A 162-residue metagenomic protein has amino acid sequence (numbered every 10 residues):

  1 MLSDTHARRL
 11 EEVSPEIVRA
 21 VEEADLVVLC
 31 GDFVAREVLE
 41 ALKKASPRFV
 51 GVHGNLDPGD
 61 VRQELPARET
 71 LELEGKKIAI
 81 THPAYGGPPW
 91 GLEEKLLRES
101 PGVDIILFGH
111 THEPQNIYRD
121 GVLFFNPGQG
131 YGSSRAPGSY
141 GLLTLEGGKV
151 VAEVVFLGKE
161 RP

Functional and structural regions predicted by a protein language model:
M1-F49, D57-P66, G75, P137-S139 (+2 more regions): N-terminal active-site segment of His-dependent metallophosphoesterases
M1-S3, L26-D32, F49-N55, I80-H82 (+2 more regions): Active-site neighborhood of phospho(di)ester-bond hydrolases with catalytic His/Asp-centered motifs
L2, L73-E74, P101-V103, Y118 (+1 more regions): Binuclear metal-dependent phosphoesterase catalytic core
A7-L10, V34-V38, L56-R62, Y85-G91 (+2 more regions): Active-site environment of divalent metal-dependent phosphoester hydrolases
N55-L56, R62-I80, G87-P101: Glycine/small-residue-rich loop that forms an oxyanion/phosphate-binding "nest" at active or ligand-binding sites
R68-E69, P114-Q115, G141: Residue-level detector of beta-strand structural context in well-folded domains
